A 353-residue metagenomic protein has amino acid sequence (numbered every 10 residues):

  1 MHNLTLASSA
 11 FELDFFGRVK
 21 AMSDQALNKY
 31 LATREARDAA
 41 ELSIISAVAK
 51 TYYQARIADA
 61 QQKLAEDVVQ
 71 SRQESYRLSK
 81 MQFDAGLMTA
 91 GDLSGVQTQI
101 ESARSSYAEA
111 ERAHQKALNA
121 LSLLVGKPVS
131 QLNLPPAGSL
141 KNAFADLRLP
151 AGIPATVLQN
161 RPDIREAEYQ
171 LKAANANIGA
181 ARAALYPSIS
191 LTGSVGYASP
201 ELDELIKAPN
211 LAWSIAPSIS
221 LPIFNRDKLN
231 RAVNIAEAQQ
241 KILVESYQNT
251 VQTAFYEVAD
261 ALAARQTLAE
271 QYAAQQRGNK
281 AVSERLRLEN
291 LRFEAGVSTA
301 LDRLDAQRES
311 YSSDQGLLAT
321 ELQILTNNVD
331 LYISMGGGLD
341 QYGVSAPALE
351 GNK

Functional and structural regions predicted by a protein language model:
M1-N3, A10, K50, G95 (+3 more regions): Transmembrane beta-barrel architecture of outer-membrane proteins
M1-S8, Q131-P150, G179, T192-A232 (+1 more regions): Small/polar, glycine/serine/threonine/aspartate-rich low-complexity segments that form flexible
L13-E41, D67, G91, G95 (+5 more regions): Sec/SRP-type N-terminal targeting helices
V19, R37-I153, A264, L268 (+3 more regions): Periplasmic alpha-helical coiled-coil/stalk elements that build and connect Gram-negative outer-membrane
T51, A58, S79-Q82, L124 (+10 more regions): Amphipathic alpha-helical segments that mediate coupling or scaffolding at interfaces
F83-L87, F293-V297, S334-G338: A short glycine-centered flexible hinge/capping loop motif at secondary-structure junctions
N119, P128-V129, A143-A145, L149 (+1 more regions): Acidic, low-complexity, intrinsically disordered peripheral segments
L286-I324: C-terminal structured "cap/appendage" subdomains that terminate the fold
